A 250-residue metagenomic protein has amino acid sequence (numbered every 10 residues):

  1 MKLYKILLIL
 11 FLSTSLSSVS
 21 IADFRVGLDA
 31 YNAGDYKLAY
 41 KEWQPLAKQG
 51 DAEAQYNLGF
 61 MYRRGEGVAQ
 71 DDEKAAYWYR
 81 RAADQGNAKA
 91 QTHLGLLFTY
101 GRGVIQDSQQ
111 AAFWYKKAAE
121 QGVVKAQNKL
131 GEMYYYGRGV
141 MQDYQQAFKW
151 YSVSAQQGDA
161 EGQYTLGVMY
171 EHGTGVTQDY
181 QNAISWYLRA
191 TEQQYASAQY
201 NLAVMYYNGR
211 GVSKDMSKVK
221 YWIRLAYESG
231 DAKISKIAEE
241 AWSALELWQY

Functional and structural regions predicted by a protein language model:
M1-L7: Bacterial N-terminal signal peptides that target proteins for export
L7-S15: Bacterial N-terminal signal peptides
S17-A22: Sec/Tat signal peptide C-region and signal peptidase I cleavage site
D23-A30, L46, N57-R64, H93-Y100 (+4 more regions): Hydrophobic face of amphipathic alpha-helices that form TPR/SEL1-like repeat modules and related alpha-solenoid
V26, S213-Y250: Terminal, low-structured helical/coil segments at or just beyond the last alpha-helical repeat
A30-D35, K48-D51, R64-E66, D71 (+13 more regions): Short helix-capping/linker turns of helical repeat alpha-solenoids
